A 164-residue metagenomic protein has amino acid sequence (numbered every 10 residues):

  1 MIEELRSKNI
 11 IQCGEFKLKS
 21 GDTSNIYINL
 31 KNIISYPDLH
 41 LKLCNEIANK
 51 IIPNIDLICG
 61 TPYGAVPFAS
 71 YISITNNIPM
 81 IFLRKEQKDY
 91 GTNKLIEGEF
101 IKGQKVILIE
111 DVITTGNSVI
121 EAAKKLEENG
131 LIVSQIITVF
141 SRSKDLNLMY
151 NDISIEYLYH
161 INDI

Functional and structural regions predicted by a protein language model:
M1-L5, A123-I164: PRPP-dependent phosphoribosyltransferase catalytic core
M1-P53: Active-site-facing substrate-recognition patch
N49, S70, I74, K124 (+1 more regions): Short, well-ordered alpha-helices that flank and scaffold nucleotide-derived cofactor binding pockets
I52-D56, I101-G103: Short helix-loop-beta connector
N54-P62, T138: Short glycine-rich phosphate-binding loop at a beta-alpha junction
I58-C59, I81, S134, E156: Structural detector of well-ordered beta-strand residues that form the stable sheet scaffold of enzyme domains
F68-I107, N117: Short, glycine/charge-rich flexible loops or terminal/linker lids adjacent to PRPP-binding catalytic cores
I101-I132: A contiguous pocket-lining binding segment that forms or flanks enzyme active sites
